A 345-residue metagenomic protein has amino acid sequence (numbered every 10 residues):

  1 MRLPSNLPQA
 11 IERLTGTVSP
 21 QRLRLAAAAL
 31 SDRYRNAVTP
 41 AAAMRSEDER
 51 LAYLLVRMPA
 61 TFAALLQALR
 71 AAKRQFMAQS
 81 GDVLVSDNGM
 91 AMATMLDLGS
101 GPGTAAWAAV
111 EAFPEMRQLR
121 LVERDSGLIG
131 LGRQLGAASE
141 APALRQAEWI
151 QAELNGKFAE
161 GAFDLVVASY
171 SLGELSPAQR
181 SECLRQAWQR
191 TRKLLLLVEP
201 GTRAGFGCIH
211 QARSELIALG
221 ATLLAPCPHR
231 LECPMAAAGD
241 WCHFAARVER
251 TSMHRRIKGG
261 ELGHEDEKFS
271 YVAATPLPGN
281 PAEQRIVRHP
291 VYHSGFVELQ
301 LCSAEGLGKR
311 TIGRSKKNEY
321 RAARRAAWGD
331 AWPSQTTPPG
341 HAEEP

Functional and structural regions predicted by a protein language model:
M1-P40: N-terminal auxiliary segments of SAM/dcSAM-dependent transferases
A41-K73: Class I SAM-dependent methyltransferase Rossmann-like catalytic core, especially the SAM/SAH-binding loop
A91-G101: Conserved class I S-adenosyl-L-methionine
P102-E115: Conserved SAM-binding loop of SAM-dependent methyltransferases across substrates and taxa, primarily the Class I
D125: Conserved SAM/SAH-binding beta-strand->alpha-helix loop
D164-A178: A short SAM/SAH-binding and catalytic strip from SAM-dependent methyltransferases
R192-G201: Conserved beta-strand signature within the Rossmann-like core of class I S-adenosyl-L-methionine
R256-P345: C-terminal lobe and adjacent flexible extensions of AdoMet/dcAdoMet transferase-like proteins
